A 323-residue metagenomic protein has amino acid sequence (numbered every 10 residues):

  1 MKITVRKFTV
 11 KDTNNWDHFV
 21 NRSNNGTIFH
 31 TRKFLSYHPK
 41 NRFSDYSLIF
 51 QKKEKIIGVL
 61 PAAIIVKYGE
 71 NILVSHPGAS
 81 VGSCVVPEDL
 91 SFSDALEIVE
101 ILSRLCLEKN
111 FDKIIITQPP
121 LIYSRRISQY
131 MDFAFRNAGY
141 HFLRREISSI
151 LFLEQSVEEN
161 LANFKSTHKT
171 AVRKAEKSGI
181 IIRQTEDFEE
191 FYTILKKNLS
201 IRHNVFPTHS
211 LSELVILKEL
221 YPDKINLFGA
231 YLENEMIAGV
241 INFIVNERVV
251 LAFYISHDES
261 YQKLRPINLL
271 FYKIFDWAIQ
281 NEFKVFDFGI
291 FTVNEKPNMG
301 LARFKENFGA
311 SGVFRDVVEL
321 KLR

Functional and structural regions predicted by a protein language model:
I3-K53, I57-E70, P120-E146, I150-S260: A conserved beta-strand-loop-helix scaffold within acyl/acetyltransferase catalytic domains
F19, L105-K109, W277: Short alpha-helical functional segments enriched in proximate histidine and acidic residues
K40, L73, K296-P297: Short glycine-biased active-site loop of nucleotidyltransferases that positions the nucleotide triphosphate and helps
I49-Q51, L90-S103, V215-R323: Aromatic (often tryptophan-rich) hydrophobic motifs at membrane interfaces
I64-S83: Conserved acyl-donor/pantetheine-binding loop and adjacent beta-alpha core of acyl/acetyltransferases and related
P77-V81, R144, V313: Short, solvent-exposed loop/turn segments at the edges of secondary structure
G78-R125: A gly/proline- and charged-residue-enriched helix-loop-helix capping module
